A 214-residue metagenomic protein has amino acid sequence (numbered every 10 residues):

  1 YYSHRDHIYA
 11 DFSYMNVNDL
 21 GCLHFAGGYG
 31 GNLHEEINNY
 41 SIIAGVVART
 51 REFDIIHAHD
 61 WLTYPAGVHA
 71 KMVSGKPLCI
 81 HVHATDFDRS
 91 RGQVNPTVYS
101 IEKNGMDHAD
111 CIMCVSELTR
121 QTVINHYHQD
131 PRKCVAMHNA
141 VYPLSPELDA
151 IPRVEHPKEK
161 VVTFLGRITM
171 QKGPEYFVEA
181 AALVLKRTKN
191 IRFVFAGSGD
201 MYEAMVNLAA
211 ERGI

Functional and structural regions predicted by a protein language model:
Y1-A48: A conserved catalytic-core segment of Leloir-type glycosyltransferases
E36-I43, K76-C79, F87-N104, P143 (+1 more regions): Nucleotide-sugar donor phosphate/pyrophosphate-binding loop at the beta->alpha transition of glycosyltransferases
G45-T50, M72, N95-I112: Membrane-proximal helix-turn-helix segments that form the acceptor-binding/catalytic region of lipid-linked
I55-H57, Y64, V68-D88: Active-site proximal beta-strand in glycosyltransferases
I56-H57, D107-E117: A short beta-strand/loop micro-motif in the catalytic core of glycosyltransferases that engages the nucleotide-sugar
M113, R153-A182, V194: Conserved donor-binding/catalytic core segment of Leloir-type glycosyltransferases
L118, A140: Carbohydrate-associated surface elements
F195-G197, E203-I214: Nucleotide-activated donor-binding/catalytic signature segment of Leloir-type glycosyltransferases, i.e., the conserved
